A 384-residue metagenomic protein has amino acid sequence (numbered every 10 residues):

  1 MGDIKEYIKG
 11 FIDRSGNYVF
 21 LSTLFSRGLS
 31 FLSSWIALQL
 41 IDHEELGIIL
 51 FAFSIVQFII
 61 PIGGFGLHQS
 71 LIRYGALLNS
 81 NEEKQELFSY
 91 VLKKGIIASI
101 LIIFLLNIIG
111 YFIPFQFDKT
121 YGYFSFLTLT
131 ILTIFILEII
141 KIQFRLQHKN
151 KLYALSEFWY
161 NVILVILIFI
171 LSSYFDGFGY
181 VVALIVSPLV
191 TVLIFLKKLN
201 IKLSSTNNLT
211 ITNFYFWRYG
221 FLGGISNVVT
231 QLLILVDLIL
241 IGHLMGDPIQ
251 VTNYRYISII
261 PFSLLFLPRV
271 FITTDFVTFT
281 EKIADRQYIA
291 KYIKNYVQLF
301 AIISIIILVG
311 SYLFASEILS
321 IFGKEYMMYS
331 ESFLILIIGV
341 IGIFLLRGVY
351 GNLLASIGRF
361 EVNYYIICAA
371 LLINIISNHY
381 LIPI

Functional and structural regions predicted by a protein language model:
M1-L29, L209-S226, A290: N-terminal membrane topogenesis motif
I4-I8, I12, G110-L127, P248 (+1 more regions): Interfacial segments at transmembrane-helix termini and the short loops linking adjacent helices
R14-R27, A52, Q57, P61-Y111 (+1 more regions): Membrane-water interface segments that mark the loop-to-transmembrane alpha-helix transition
S34-F58, Y215-G223, I241-F262, M327-E331: Interfacial/gating helices of multi-pass transporter permease domains
F53-P61, T230, I234, Y254-T273 (+2 more regions): Transmembrane helix-bundle signature of multi-pass secondary active exporters and lipid flippases
G64-S80, L146, I257, P261-R286 (+2 more regions): Helix-loop junctions and terminal segments of transmembrane helices in multi-pass membrane transport/translocation
E83, T133-L155, I338-I366, Y380: Membrane-interface junctions at transmembrane-helix termini in multi-pass inner-membrane proteins
S125, A154-I201, A369-I373, I384: Hydrophobic alpha-helical transmembrane segments
